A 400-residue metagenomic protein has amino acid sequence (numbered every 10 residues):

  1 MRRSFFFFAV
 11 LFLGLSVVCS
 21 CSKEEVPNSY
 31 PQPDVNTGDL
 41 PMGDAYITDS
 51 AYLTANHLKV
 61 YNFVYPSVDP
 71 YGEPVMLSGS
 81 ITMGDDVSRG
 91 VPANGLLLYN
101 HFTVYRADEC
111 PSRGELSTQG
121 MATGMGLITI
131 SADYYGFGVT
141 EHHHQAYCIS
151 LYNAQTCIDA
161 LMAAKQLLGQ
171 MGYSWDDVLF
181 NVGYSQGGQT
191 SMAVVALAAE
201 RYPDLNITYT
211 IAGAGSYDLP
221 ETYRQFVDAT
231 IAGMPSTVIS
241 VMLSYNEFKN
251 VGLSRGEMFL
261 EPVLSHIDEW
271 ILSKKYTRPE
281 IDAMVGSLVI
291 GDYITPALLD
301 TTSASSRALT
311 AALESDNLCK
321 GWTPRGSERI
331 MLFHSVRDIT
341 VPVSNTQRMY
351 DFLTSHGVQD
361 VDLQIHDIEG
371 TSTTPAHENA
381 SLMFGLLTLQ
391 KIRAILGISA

Functional and structural regions predicted by a protein language model:
C21-S88, P92: Catalytic-loop region of hydrolases
P70-S78, T82-M125: Short, surface-exposed "cap/lid" segments of acyl-processing enzymes
Y147-Q170: Alpha/beta-hydrolase active-site loop
M162-M234: Primarily recognizes the serine-hydrolase "nucleophile elbow" in alpha/beta-hydrolase and SGNH/GDSL folds
V194, E328-R329, P342-L353: Short alpha-helix in the alpha/beta-hydrolase fold that links the catalytic acid
G213-T323: Accessory cap/linker subdomain of secreted extracellular hydrolases
S305, A311-A312, T340, Q347-R348 (+1 more regions): C-terminal catalytic histidine-bearing segment of alpha/beta-hydrolase fold enzymes
G326, M331-D338: Short beta-strand/loop motif that positions the catalytic acidic residue of the alpha/beta-hydrolase fold
